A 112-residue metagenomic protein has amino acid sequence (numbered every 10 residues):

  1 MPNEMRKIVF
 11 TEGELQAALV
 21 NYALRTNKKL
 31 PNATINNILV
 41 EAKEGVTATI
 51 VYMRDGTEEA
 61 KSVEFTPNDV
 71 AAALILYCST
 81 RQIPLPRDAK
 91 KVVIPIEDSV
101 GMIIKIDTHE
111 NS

Functional and structural regions predicted by a protein language model:
M1-S112: Intrinsically disordered, low-complexity linear regions
